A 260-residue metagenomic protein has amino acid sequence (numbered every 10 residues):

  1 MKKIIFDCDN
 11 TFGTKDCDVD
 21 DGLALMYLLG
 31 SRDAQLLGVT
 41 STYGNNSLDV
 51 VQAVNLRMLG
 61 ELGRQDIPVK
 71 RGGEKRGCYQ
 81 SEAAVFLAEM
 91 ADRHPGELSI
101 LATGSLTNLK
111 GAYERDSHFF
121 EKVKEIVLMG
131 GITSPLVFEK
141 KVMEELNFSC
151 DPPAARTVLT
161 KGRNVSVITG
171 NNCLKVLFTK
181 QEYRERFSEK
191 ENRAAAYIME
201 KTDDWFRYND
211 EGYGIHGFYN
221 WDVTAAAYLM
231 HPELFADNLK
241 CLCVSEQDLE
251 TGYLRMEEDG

Functional and structural regions predicted by a protein language model:
M1-G38, Y43-A53, R64-Q65, K75-Q181: Active-site histidine-anchored catalytic micro-motif
M1-K2, F6, L23-S31, Q35 (+2 more regions): Conformational coupling and interaction surfaces
A53-L59, Q181-R186: Short, aromatic/basic amphipathic alpha-helical patches
M58-G73: A glycine-rich helix N-cap at a beta->alpha junction
V69, V158, A226: A residue-level signal for conserved active-site and pocket-lining positions in enzyme catalytic cores
